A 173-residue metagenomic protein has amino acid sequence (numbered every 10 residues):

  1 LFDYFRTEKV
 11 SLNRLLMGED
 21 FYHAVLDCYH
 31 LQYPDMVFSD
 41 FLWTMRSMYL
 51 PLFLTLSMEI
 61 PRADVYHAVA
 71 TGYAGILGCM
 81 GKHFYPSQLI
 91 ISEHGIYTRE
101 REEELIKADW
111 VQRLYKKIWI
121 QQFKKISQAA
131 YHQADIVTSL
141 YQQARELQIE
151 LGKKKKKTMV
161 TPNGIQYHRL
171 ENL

Functional and structural regions predicted by a protein language model:
F2-F53, I60-P61, I91-I120: Acceptor-binding helix/loop patch of EC 2.4 sugar-transfer enzymes, predominantly nucleotide-sugar-dependent
G18, T71-A74, I96-T98, Q166: Short, solvent-exposed loop/turn segments at secondary-structure junctions
L26-H30, D35-F53, K117-N172: Donor nucleotide-sugar binding/catalytic pocket of nucleotide-sugar-dependent glycosyltransferases
S57-G75, F84-I90: Short N-terminal targeting/anchoring amphipathic segment
A74-L77, R145: Short, well-ordered alpha-helical microsegments
L77-G81, N172: A short acidic, amphipathic alpha-helical/loop segment
G81-K82, A130: A generic structural signal for well-ordered alpha-helical segments
F84-Y85, G95-R99, K125: Extended catalytic core of nucleotide-activated donor transferases of GT-like folds
